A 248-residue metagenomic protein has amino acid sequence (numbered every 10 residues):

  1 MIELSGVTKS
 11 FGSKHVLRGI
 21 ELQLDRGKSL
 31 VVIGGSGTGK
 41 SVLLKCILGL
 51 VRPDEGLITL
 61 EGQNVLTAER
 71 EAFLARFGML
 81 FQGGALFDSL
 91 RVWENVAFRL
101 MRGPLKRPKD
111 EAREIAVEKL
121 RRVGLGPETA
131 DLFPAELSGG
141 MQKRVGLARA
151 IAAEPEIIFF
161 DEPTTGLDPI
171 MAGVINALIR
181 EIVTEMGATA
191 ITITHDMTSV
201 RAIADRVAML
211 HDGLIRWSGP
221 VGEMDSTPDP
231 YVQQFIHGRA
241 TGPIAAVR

Functional and structural regions predicted by a protein language model:
L48: Helix-to-loop junction immediately C-terminal to a conserved catalytic motif
N64-G78, K109, M224-T227: ABC ATPase NBD coupling module
K109-E128: Conserved ABC ATPase "signature" region
F133-L137, M141: Conserved ABC ATPase signature
E154: Conserved catalytic motifs of ABC-family nucleotide-binding domains
I158-D161: Catalytic Walker B motif of ABC-type/P-loop ATPase nucleotide-binding domains
